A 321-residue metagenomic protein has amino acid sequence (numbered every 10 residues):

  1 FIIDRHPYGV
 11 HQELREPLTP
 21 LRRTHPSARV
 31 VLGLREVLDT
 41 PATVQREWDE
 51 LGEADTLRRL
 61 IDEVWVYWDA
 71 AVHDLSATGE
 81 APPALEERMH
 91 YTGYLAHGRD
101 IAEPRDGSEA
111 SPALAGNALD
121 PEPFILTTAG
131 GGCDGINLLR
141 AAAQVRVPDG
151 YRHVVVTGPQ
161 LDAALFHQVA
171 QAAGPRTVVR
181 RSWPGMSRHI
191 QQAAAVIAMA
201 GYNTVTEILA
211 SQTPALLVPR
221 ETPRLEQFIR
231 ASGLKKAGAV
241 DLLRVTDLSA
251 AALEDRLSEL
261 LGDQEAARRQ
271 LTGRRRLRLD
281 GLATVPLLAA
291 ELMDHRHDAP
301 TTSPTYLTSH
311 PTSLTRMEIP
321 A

Functional and structural regions predicted by a protein language model:
F1, V30, V64, V196-I197 (+2 more regions): Short, well-ordered beta-strand core segments
F1-H11: Short N-terminal targeting/anchoring amphipathic segment
R15-Y91: Active-site-proximal region of nucleotide-activated glycan assembly enzymes, centered on histidine/acidic-rich loops
V30, V64, M89, I125 (+2 more regions): Hydrophobic/aromatic residues located in beta-strands of well-ordered beta-sheets within soluble catalytic
G79-A81, Y94-A195, T246-D247: Donor-nucleotide binding loops and adjacent catalytic segments primarily of GT-B fold Leloir glycosyltransferases
M186-I229: A donor-sugar binding/catalytic signature common to diverse glycosyltransferases and related nucleotide-sugar
T222-S258: Change "using UDP/GDP/dTDP sugars" to "using nucleotide sugars
A252-D255, E259-A321: C-terminal amphipathic helix plus adjacent low-complexity, charged tail appended to glycosyltransferase catalytic
